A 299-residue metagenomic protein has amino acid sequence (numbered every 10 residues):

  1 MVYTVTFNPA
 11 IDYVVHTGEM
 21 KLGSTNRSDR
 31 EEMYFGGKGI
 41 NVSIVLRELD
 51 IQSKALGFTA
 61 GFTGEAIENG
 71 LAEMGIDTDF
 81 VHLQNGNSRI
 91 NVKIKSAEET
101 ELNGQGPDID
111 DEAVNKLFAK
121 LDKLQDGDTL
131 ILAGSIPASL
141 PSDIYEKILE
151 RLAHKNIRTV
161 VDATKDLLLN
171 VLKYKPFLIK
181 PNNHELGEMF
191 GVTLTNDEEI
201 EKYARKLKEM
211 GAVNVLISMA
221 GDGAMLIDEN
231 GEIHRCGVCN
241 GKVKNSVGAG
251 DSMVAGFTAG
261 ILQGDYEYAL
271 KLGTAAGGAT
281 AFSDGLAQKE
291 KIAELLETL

Functional and structural regions predicted by a protein language model:
M1-L56, G64-A66: Glycine-rich phosphate/adenosyl-contacting loop at the front of the ribokinase-like
S24, E48-D128, L295-L299: Conserved N-terminal subdomain of the carbohydrate kinase-like
R47, A153, L262: Gly/Ala-rich phosphate-binding loop of Rossmann-like dinucleotide-binding domains, activating on the conserved
E101-N103, D128-G134, D162, K180-E185: Short beta-strands and strand-loop turn motifs
D108-K123, G127-L152, R158: Hydrophobic alpha-helical segments and helix pairs
N115-F118, S142-L149, T195-E201, C236-G241: Charged helix-capping and loop-helix junction motifs
E146-N230: Conserved phosphate/ATP/ADP-binding segment of small-molecule kinases
D197-L299: Conserved phosphate-binding/catalytic region of the ribokinase-like
